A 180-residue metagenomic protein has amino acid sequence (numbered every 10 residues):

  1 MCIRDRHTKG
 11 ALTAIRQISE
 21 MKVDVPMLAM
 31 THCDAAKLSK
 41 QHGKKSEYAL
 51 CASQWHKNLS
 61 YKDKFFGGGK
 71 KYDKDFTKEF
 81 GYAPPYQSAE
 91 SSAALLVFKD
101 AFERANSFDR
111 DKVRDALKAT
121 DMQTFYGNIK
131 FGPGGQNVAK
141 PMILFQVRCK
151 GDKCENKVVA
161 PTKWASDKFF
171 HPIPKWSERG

Functional and structural regions predicted by a protein language model:
M1-I3: Conserved small/polar residues in nucleotide/adenosyl-binding loops
D5-L12, H32: A conserved active-site cap/scaffold subdomain adjacent to cofactor or substrate pockets
L12, A89-L96, V138-A139: A structural signal for well-ordered alpha-helical segments within the folded catalytic domains of diverse enzymes
I15-S92, N106-F108, N156-R179: Extracellular/periplasmic periplasmic-binding protein-like sensory domains
E47, K118-G180: Solvent-exposed, acidic/polar segments of extracytosolic/periplasmic ligand-binding ectodomains
P84-A94, V113, Y126-P133: Short catalytic/ligand-gating loop segments at beta-alpha or beta-beta junctions within enzyme catalytic domains
L96-R104: Short glycine/serine- and small hydrophobic-enriched flexible loop segments
E103-D115: Short, charged, surface-exposed loops that flank catalytic or proteolytic processing sites
